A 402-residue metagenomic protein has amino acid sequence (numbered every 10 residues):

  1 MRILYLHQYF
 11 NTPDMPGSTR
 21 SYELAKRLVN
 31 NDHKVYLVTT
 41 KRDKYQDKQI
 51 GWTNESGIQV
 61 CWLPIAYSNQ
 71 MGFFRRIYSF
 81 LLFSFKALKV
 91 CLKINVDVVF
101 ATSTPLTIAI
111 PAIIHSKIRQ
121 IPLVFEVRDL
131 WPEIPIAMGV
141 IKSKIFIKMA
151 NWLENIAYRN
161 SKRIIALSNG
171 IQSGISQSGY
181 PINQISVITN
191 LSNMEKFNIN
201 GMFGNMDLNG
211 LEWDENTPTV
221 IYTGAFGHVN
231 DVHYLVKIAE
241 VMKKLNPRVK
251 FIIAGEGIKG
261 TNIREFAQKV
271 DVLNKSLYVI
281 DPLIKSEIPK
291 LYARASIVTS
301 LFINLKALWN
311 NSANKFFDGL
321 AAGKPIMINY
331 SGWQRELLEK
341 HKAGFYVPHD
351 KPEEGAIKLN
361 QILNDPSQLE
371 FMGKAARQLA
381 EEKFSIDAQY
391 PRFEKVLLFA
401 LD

Functional and structural regions predicted by a protein language model:
M1-Q59, M242: N-terminal subdomain of nucleotide-sugar transferases
L4, E212-A239: Conserved donor-binding/catalytic core segment of Leloir-type glycosyltransferases
K41, G170, L191: Carbohydrate-associated surface elements
F85-L88, T107-I110, I114-I118, K144-A166: Membrane-proximal helix-turn-helix segments that form the acceptor-binding/catalytic region of lipid-linked
K162, Y292-W309, K324: Acidic donor-binding loop of glycosyltransferase active sites
T217, T261-K290: Nucleotide-activated donor-binding/catalytic signature segment of Leloir-type glycosyltransferases, i.e., the conserved
R335-N360, S367-Q368: Change "using UDP/GDP/dTDP sugars" to "using nucleotide sugars
E354, Q361, Q368-K383, K395: A short, well-ordered alpha-helix in the C-terminal region of glycosyltransferases
